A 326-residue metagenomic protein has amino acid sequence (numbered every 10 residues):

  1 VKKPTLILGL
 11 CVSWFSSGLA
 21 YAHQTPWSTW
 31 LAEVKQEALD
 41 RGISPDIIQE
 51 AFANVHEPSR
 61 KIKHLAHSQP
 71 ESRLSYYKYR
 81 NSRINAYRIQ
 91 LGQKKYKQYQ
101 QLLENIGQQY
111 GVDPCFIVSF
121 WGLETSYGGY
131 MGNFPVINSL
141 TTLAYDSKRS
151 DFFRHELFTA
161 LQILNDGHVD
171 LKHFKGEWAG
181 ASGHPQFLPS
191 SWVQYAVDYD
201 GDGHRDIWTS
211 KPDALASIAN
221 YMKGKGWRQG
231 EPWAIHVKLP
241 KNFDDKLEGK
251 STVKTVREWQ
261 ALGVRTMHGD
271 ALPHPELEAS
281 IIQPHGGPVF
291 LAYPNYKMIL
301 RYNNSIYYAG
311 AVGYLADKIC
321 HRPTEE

Functional and structural regions predicted by a protein language model:
V1-I7: Bacterial N-terminal signal peptides that target proteins for export
G9-S17: Bacterial N-terminal signal peptides
G18-A22: Sec/Tat signal peptide C-region and signal peptidase I cleavage site
H23-G107: An acidic, Gly/Ser/Thr/Pro-rich helix-cap/linker signature
V34-G42, A51-P58, N105-D113, S119 (+8 more regions): Structured segments of extracytoplasmic/periplasmic soluble domains in secreted or envelope-associated proteins
Y79-A216: Acidic/His-rich structured neighborhood in mature extracellular/periplasmic domains
L171-L272: Flexible, glycine-rich surface segments
P240-E326: C-terminal soluble interaction/assembly domains
